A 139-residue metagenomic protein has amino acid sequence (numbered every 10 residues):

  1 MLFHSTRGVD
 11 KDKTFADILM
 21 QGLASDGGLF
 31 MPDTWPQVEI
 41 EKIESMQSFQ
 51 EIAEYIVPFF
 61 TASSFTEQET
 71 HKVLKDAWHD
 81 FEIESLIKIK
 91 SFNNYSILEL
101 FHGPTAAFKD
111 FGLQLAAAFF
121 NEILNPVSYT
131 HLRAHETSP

Functional and structural regions predicted by a protein language model:
M1-D26: Charged, compositionally biased N-terminal leader segments and the immediate start of the first structured element
D12, I40-S45, V127-S128: Short, glycine- and charge-enriched coil/turn segments that flank and shape catalytic ligand pockets
T14, E51, F111: Conserved active-site and cofactor/substrate-binding residues in soluble primary-metabolism enzymes
A24, L29, Q114, R133: Gly/Ser/Thr-rich beta-alpha loop segments that engage phosphate groups in nucleotides
S25-A106: Small-residue-rich anion-binding loops in enzyme active sites
T66-E67, L124-Y129: Short secondary-structure capping/junction motifs at helix and strand boundaries
L98-N125: Glycine-rich active-site/cofactor-binding loop and its immediate structural neighborhood
T130-T137: Conserved small/polar residues in nucleotide/adenosyl-binding loops
